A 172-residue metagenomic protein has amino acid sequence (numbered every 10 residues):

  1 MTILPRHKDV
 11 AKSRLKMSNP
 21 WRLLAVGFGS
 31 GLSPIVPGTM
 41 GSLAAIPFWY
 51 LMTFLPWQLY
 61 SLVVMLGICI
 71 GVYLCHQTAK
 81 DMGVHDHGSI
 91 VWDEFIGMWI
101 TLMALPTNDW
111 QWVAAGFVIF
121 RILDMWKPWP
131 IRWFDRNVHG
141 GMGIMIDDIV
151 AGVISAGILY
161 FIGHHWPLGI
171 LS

Functional and structural regions predicted by a protein language model:
T2-D81, G88, F95-S172: Hydrophobic alpha-helical transmembrane segments
